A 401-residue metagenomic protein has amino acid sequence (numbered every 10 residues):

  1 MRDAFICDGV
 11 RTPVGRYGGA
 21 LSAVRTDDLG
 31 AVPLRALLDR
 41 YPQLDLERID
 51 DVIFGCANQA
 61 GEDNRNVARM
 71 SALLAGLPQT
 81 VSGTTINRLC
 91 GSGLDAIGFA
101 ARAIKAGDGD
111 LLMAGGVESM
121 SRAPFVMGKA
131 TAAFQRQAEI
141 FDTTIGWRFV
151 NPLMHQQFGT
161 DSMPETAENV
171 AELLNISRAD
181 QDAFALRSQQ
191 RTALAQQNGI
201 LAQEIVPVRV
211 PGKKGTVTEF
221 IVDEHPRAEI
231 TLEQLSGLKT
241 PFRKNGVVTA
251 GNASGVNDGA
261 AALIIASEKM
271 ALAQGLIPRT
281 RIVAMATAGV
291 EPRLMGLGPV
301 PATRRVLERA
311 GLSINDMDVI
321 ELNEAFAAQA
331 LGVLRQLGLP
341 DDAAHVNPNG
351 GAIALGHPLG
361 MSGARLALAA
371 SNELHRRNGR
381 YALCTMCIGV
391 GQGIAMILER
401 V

Functional and structural regions predicted by a protein language model:
M1-S71, A75, T166-R178, S188 (+4 more regions): Conserved active-site "lid/cap" helical segment
M1-T26, I145, I230-L297, P301 (+5 more regions): Condensing-enzyme catalytic core mediating Claisen C-C bond formation in acyl metabolism
R11-T12, A23, D27-V32, Q43 (+3 more regions): N-terminal extracellular/periplasmic Venus flytrap/periplasmic-binding protein-like
V24, C56-L112, T144-W147, Q157-M163 (+4 more regions): Conserved catalytic cysteine-centered active-site region of acyl-thioester-dependent Claisen-condensing enzymes
I86-E118, A171-I200, A262-K269, L334-R335 (+2 more regions): Active-site-proximal alpha-helical scaffold in enzymes
L111-N169: Flexible glycine-/small-residue-enriched beta->alpha junction loops that bind anionic phosphate/pyrophosphate groups
E168, E204, G212, V283-A354: Active-site pocket-lining segment
